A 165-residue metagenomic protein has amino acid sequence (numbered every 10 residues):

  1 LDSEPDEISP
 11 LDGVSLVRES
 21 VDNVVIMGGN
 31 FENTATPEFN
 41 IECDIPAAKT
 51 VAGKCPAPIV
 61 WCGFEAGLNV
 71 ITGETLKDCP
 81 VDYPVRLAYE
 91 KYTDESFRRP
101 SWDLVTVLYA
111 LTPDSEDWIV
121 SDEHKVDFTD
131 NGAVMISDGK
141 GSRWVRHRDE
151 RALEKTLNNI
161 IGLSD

Functional and structural regions predicted by a protein language model:
L1-D165: N-terminal acidic, glycine/proline-rich low-complexity segments
